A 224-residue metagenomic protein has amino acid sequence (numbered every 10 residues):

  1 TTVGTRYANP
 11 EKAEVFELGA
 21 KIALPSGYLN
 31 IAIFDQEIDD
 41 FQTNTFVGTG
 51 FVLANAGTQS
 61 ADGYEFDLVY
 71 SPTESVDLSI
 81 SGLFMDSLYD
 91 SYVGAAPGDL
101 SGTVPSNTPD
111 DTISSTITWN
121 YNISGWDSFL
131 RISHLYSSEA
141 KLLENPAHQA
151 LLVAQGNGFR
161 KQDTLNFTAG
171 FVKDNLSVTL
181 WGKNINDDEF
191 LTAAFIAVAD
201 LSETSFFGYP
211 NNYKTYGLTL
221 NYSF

Functional and structural regions predicted by a protein language model:
T1-G4, F41-T49, M85, Y89-G98 (+2 more regions): Outer-membrane beta-barrel translocator domains and adjoining extracellular loop/strand segments of Gram-negative
T2-Y7, V15, T49-N55, A95-P105 (+2 more regions): Extracellular loop and loop/strand-boundary signature of outer-membrane beta-barrel proteins
G4, E14-L18, V52, D62-F66 (+3 more regions): Hydrophobic, lipid-facing positions within transmembrane beta-strands of outer-membrane proteins
N9-A13, T49, A56-A61, S71 (+3 more regions): Transmembrane beta-barrel outer-membrane domains
N9-Y64, L83, S87-V93, E189: Membrane-embedded beta-barrel scaffold of Gram-negative outer-membrane proteins
I22-Y28, G63, T73-S75, D110-T112 (+5 more regions): Strand-connecting loop/turn motifs
D35-E37, A54-N145, T219-S223: Gram-negative outer-membrane beta-barrel transporters
L135-N145, F171-F224: C-terminal beta-signal and adjacent terminal beta-strands/loops of Gram-negative outer-membrane beta-barrel proteins
